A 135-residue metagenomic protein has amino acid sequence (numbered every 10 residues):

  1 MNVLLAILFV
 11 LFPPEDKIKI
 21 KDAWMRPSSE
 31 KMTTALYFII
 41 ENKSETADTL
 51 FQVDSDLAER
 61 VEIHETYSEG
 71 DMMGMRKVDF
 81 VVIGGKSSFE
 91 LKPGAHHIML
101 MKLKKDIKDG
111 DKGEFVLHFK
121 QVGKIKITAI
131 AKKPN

Functional and structural regions predicted by a protein language model:
N2-E15: Hydrophobic h-region of N-terminal signal peptides that target proteins for export in Gram-negative bacteria
D16-N135: Compact, glycine-rich, soluble single-domain proteins
